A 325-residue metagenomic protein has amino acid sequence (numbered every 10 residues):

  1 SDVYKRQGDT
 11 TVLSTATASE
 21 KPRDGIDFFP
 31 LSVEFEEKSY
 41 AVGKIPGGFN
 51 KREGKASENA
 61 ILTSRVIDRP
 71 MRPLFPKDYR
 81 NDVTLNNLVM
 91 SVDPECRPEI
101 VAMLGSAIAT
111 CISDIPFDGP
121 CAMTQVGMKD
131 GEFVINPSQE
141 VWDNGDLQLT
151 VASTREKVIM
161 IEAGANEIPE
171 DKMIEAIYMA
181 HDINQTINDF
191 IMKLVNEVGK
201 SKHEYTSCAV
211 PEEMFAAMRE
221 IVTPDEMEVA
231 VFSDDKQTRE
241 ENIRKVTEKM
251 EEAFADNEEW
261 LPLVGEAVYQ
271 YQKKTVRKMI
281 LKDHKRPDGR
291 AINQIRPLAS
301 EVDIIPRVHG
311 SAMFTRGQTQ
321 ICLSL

Functional and structural regions predicted by a protein language model:
G8-L85, V89-S91, C96, R155 (+2 more regions): Glycine-rich, flexible beta-strand/loop modules in the N-terminal catalytic cores of phosphate-handling
T17-F35, P46-L62, R69, K193-V198 (+1 more regions): Phosphate-rich ligand and nucleic-acid binding surfaces
P70, V101-S113, A176, I183-I187 (+3 more regions): Stable alpha-helical structural segments in soluble proteins, enriched in small hydrophobic residues
K77-V83, D118-P120, I187-Y205, Q237 (+2 more regions): Flexible, glycine/charged-enriched surface loops at secondary-structure junctions
N81-I135: Gly/Ser-rich oxyanion-binding loop with an adjacent helix/lid that shapes the negatively charged ligand pocket
D114-A230: Mobile "lid/hinge" segments at catalytic clefts and subdomain interfaces of large enzymes
P211-I305: Noncatalytic alpha-helical scaffolds and linker/capping helices
